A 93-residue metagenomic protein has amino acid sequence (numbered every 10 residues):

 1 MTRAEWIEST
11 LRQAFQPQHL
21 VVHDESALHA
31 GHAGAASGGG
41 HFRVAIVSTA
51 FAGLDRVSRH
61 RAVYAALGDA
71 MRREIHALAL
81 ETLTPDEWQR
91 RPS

Functional and structural regions predicted by a protein language model:
M1, S48, E74: N-terminal/domain-start segments enriched in small and hydrophobic, helix-friendly residues, covering either
M1-A35: N-terminal first-folded block
Q16-Q18, G38-F42, E74-L78: A generic structural signal for short beta-strands and their flanking turns/coil linkers
H23, A45-V47, E81-L83: Solvent-exposed beta-strand sheet faces enriched in polar/charged residues
G31-S48: A short, structured beta-strand/loop element
L54-D55: Beta-rich strand-turn-strand
R61-S93: C-terminal structural segments of small proteins and small subunits
